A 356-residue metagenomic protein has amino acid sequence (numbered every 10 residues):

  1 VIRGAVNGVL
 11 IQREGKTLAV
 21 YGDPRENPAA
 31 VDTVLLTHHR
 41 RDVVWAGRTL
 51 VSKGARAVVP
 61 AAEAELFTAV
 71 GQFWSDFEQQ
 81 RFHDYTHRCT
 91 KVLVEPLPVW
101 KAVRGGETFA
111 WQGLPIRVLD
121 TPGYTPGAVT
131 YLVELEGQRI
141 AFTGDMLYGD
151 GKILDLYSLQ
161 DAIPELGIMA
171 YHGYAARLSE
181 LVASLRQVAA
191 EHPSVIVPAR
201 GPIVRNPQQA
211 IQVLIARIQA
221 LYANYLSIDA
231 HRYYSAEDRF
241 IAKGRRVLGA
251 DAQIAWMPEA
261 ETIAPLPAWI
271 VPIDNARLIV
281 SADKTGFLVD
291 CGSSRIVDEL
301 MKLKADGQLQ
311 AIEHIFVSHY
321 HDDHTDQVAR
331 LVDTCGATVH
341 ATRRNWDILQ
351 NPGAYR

Functional and structural regions predicted by a protein language model:
V1-N27, T130-G144, Y148-G149, Q253-A305: Conserved beta-strand hairpin/beta-sheet module of binuclear metal-dependent hydrolase folds, prominently
T17, T108, P115-Q208, I218: Metallo-beta-lactamase
A19-G22, V31-R40, A57-A61, D120-G123 (+7 more regions): Active-site neighborhood of phospho(di)ester-bond hydrolases with catalytic His/Asp-centered motifs
D23-T108, R295, L303-R356: Active-site HxH/HxHxD metal-binding segment of metal-dependent hydrolases
G71-R104, M146-Y174, I211-I228, R356: Active-site-proximal loop/helix segment associated with metal-binding centers of metalloenzymes
R88-Q112, E180-S184, D251-P265, I270-P272: Alpha-helix-centered segments that form part of catalytic cores
G201-A252: Binuclear metal-ion centers of metallo-dependent hydrolases, dominated by the metallo-beta-lactamase
